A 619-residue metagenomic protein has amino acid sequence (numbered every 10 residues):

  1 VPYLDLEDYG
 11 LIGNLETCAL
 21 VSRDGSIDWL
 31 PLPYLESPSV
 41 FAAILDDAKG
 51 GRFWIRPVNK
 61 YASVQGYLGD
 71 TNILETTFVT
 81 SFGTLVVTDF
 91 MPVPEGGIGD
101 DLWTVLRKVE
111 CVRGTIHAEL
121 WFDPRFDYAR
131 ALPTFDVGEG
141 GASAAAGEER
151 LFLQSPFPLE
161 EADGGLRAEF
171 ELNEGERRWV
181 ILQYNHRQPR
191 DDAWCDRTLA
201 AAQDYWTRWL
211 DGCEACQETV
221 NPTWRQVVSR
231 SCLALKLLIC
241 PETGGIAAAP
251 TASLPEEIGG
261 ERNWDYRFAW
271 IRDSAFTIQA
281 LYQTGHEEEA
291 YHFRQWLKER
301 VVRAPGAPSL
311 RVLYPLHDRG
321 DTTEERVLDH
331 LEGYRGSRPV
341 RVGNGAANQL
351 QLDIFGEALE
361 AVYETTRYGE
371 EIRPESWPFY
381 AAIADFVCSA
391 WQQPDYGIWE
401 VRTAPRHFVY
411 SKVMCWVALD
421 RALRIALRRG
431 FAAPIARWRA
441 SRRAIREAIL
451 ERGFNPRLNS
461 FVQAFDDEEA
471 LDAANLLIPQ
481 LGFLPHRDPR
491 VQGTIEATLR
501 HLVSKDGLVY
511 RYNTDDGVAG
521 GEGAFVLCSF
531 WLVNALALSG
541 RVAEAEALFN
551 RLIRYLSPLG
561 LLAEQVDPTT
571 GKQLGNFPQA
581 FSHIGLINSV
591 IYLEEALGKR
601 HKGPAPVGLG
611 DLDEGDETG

Functional and structural regions predicted by a protein language model:
V1-G619: Acidic, mature catalytic/reactive cores of soluble proteins
